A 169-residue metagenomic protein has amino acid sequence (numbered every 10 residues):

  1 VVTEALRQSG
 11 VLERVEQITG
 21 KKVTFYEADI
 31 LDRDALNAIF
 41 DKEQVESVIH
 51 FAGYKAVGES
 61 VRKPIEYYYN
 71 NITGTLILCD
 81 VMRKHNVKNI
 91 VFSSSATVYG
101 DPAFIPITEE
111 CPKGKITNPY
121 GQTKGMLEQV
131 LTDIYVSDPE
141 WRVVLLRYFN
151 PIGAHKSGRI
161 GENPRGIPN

Functional and structural regions predicted by a protein language model:
V1-K156: N-terminal Rossmann-like NAD(P)+-binding domain of SDR-like oxidoreductases, especially those catalyzing
Q122, V144-L145, I160-N169: Substrate-positioning beta->alpha
